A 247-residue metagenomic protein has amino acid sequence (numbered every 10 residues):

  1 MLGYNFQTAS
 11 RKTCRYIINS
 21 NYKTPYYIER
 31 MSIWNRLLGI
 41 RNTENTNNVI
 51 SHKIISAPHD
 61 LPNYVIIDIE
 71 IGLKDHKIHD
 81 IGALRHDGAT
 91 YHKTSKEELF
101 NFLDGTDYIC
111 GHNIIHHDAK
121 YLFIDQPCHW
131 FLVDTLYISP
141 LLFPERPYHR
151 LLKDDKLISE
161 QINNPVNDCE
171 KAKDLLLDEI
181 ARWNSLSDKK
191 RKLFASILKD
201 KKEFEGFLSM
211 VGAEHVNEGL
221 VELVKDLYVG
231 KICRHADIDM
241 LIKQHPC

Functional and structural regions predicted by a protein language model:
M31-P62: N-terminal accessory regions of nucleic-acid-interacting proteins
P62-G72: Two-metal-ion RNase H-like nuclease active-site motif
I66, K231-C247: Long, low-complexity, compositionally biased intrinsically disordered regions
D75, G82-W183: Conserved DEDDh/DEDDy metal-dependent 3′-5′ exonuclease domain
L151-H235: Acidic, Mg2+-coordinating catalytic module of metal-dependent nucleases/exonucleases that use a two-metal-ion mechanism
